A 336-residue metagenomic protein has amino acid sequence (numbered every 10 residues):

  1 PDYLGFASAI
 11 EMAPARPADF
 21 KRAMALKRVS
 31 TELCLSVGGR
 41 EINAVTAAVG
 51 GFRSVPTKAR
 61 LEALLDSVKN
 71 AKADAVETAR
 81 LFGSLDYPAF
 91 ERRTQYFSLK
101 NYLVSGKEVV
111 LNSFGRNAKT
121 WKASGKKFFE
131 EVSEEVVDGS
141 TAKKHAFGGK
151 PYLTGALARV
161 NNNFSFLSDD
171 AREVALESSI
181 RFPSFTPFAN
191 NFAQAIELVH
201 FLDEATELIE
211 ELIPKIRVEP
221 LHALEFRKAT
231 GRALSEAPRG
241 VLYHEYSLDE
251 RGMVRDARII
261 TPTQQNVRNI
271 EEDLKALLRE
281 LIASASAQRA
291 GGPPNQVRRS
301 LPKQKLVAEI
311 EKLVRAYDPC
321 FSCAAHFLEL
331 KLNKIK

Functional and structural regions predicted by a protein language model:
P1-R239, T261-R289, N295-K336: Active-site bordering "gate/hinge" segments that shape substrate access to catalytic or cofactor-binding pockets
D249: Short, acidic, Ser/Thr-enriched surface-loop or helix-capping motifs
